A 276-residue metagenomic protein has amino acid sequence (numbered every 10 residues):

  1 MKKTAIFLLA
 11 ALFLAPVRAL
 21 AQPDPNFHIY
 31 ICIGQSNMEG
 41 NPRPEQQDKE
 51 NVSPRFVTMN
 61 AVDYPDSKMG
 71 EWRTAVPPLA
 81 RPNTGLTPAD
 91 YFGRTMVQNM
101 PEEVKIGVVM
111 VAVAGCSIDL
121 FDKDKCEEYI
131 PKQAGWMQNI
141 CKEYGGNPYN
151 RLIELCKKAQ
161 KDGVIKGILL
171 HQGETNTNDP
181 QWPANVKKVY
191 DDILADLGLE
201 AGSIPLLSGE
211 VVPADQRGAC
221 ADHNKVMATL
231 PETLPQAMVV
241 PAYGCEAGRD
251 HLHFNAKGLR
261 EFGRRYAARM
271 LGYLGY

Functional and structural regions predicted by a protein language model:
M1-T4: Positively charged n-region of N-terminal signal peptides that target proteins for export
I6-F7, M59: General helical structural elements
F7-P16: Bacterial N-terminal signal peptides
V17-A21: Sec/Tat signal peptide C-region and signal peptidase I cleavage site
Q22-Y276: Cell-envelope and extracellular/periplasmic
